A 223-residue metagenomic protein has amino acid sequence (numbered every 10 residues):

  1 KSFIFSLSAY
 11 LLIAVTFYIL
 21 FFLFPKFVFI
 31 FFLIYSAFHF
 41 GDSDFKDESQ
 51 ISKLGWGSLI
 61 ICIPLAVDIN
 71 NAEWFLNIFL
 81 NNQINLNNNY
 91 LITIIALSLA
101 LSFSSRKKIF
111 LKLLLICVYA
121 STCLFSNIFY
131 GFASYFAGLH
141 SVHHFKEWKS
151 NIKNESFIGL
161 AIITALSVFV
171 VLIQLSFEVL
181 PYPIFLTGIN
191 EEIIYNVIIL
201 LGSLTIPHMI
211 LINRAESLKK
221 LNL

Functional and structural regions predicted by a protein language model:
K1, I34-S49, L99-K108, V142-S150 (+1 more regions): C-terminal ends of transmembrane helices
K1-A66, E73-L80: Membrane-interface helix-loop-helix junctions at boundaries between adjacent transmembrane segments
P25-F38, L115-I116, G131-H143, I198-L201: Hydrophobic core segments of alpha-helical transmembrane domains in multi-pass membrane proteins
I34-Y35, I51-A72, L86-S104, L114-G131 (+2 more regions): Alpha-helical transmembrane segments of multi-pass integral membrane proteins
K46-S58, K149-L160, R214-K220: A cytosolic-side transmembrane-helix exit/cap motif
N71-I84, V179-I189: Membrane-interface helix termini and inter-helical loops of multi-pass transporters
K108-I116, W148-I163: Membrane-helix boundary/juxtamembrane motif in polytopic membrane proteins
N151-N154, Q174-I199: Extracellular/periplasmic helix-loop-helix junctions in multi-pass membrane proteins
